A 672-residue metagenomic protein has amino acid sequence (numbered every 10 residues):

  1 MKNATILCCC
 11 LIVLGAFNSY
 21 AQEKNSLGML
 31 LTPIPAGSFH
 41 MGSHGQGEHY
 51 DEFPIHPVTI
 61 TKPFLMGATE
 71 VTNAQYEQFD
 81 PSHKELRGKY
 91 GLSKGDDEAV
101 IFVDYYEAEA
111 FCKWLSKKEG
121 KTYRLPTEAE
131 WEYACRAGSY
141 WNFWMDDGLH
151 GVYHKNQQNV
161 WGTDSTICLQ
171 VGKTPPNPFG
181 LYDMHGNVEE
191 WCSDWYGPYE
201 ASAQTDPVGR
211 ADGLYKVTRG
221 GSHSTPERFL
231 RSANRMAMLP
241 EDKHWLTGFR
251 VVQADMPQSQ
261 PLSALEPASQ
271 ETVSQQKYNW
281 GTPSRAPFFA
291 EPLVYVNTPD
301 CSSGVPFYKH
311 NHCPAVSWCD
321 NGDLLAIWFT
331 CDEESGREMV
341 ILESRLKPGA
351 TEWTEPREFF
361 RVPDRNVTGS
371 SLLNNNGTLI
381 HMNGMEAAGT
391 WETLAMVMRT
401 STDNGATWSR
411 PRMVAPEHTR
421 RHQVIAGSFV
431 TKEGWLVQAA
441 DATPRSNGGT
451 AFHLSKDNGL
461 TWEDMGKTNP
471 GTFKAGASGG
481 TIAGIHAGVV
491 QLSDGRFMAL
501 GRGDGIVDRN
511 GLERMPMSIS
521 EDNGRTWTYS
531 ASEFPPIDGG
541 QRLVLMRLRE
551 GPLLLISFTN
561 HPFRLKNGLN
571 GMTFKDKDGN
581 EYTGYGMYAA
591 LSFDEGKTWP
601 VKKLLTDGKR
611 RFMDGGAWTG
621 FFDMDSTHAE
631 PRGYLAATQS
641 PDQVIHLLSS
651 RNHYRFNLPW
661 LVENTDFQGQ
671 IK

Functional and structural regions predicted by a protein language model:
M1-A21: Bacterial Sec-dependent N-terminal signal peptides
E23-L86, Y106, G186: A short glycine-rich, aromatic-capped structural motif
K24, P175-N177, R210-A268: Disulfide-stabilized, aromatic/cysteine-rich ligand-recognition loop
L27-L30, P35, P54-H56, I60-K62 (+22 more regions): Residues that flank catalytic or metal-binding motifs in active/ligand-binding sites
T32, G67-T69, I101, G172 (+4 more regions): Surface-exposed loop and edge beta-strand positions of immunoglobulin-like domains
H40, H44-E48, E85-A233: Functional-site microenvironments in short loops/helix caps that host divalent-cation chemistry
I55-H56, Q170-K173, L239-K243, G304-P306 (+2 more regions): Short Gly/Pro-enriched turn/cap motifs at secondary-structure boundaries
P261-K672: Asp-box/BNR beta-propeller blade signature and adjacent active/binding-site loops in extracellular glycan-interacting
